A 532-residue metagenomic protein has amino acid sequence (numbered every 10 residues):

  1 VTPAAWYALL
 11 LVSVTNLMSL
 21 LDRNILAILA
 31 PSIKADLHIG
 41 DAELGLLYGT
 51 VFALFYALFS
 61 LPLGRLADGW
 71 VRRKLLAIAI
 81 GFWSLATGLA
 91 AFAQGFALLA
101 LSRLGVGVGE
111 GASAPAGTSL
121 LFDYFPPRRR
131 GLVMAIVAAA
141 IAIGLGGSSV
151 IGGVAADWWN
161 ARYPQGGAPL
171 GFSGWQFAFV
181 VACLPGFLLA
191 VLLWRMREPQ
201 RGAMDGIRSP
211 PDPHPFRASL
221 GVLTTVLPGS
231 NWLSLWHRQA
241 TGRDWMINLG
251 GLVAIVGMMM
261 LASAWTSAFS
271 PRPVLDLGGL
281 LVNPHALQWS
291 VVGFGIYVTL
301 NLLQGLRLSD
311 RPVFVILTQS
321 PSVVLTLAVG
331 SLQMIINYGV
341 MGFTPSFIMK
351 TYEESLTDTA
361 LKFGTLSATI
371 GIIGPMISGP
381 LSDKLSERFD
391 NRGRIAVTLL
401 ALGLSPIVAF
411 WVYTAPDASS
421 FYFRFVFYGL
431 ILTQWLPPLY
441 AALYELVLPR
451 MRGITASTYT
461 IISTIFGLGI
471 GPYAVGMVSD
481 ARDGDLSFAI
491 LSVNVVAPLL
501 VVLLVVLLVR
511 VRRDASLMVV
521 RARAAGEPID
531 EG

Functional and structural regions predicted by a protein language model:
L26-A27, T241-S290, P321-G371, P375 (+3 more regions): Extracytoplasmic gate region of multi-pass secondary transporters
A27-L58: Extracellular/periplasmic helix-loop-helix junction of adjacent transmembrane segments in MFS-like secondary
H38, V71, F92-L98, G109 (+2 more regions): Helix-breaking motifs and short loop linkers at transmembrane-helix boundaries and internal kinks in secondary membrane
L47-R65, T118, T365-S378: Central cavity-lining transmembrane alpha-helices of secondary-active solute carriers, predominantly the Major
L58-A97: Conserved MFS/SLC helix-loop-helix module at the cytosolic interface between two early adjacent transmembrane helices
G81-Q94, L402-P416: C-terminal ends and interior cores of transmembrane alpha-helices in multi-pass membrane transporters/permeases
S102-I141: Cytoplasmic helix-loop-helix junction between adjacent transmembrane helices in 12-TM secondary transporters
V137, I141-R201, L235-V291: Helix-loop-helix hairpin linking two adjacent transmembrane segments in secondary transporters
